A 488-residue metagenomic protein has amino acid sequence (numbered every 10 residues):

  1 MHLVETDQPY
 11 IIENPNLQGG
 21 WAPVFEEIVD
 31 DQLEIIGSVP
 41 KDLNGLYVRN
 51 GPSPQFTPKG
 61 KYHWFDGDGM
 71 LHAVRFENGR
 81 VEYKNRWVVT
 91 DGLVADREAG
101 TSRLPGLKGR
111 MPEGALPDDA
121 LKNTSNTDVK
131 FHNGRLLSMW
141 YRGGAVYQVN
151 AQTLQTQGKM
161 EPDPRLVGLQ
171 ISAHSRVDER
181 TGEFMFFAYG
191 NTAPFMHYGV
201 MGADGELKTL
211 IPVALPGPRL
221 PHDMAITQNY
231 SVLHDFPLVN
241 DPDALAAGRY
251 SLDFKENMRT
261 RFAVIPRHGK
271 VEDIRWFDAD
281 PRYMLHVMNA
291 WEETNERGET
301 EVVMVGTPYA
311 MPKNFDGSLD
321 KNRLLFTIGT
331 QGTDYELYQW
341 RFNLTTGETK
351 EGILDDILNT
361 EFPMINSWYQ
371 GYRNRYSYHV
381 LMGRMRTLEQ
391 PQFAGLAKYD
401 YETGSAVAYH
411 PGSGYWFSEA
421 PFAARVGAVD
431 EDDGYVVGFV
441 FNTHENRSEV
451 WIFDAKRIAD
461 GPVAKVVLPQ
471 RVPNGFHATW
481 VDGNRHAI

Functional and structural regions predicted by a protein language model:
M1-I488: Beta-propeller domains
